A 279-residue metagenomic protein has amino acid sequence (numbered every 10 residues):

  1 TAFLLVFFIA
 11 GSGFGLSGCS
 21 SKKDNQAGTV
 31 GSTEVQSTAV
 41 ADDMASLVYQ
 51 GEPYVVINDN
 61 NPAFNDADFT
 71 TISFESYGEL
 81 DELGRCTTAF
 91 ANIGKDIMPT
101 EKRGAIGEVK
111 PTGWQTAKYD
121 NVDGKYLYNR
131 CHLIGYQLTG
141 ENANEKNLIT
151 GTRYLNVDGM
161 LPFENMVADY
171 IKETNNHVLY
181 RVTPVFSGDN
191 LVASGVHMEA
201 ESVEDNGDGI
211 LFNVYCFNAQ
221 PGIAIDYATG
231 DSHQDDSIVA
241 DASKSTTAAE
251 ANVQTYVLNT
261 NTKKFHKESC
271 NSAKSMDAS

Functional and structural regions predicted by a protein language model:
T1-F7: Sec-dependent N-terminal signal peptides
F14-G18: C-terminal motif of bacterial Sec signal peptides marking the signal peptidase cleavage site
S20-T71, A242-A251: N-terminal, intrinsically disordered, polar/charged segments of Gram-positive cell-envelope systems that serve as
F64-E82, C86-T246: Domain-level detector of nuclease and nuclease-like folds in predominantly extracellular/periplasmic contexts
A240-S279: Mature, structured domains enriched in cysteine- and short glycine motifs
